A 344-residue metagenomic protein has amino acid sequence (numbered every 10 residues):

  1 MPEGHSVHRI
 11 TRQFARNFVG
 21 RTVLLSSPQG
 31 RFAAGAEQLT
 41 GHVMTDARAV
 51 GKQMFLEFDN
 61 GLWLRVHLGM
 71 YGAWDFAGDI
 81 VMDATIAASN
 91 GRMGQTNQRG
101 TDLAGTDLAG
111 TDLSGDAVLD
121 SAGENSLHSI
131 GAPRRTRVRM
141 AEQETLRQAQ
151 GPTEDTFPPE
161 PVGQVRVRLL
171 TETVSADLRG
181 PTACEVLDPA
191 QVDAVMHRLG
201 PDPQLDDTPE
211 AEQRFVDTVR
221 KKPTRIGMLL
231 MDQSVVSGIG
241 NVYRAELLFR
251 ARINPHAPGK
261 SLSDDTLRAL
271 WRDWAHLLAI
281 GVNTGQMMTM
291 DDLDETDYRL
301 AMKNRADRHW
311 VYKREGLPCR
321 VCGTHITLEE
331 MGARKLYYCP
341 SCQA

Functional and structural regions predicted by a protein language model:
M1-A344: Structured catalytic/nucleic-acid-binding cores of DNA maintenance enzymes
